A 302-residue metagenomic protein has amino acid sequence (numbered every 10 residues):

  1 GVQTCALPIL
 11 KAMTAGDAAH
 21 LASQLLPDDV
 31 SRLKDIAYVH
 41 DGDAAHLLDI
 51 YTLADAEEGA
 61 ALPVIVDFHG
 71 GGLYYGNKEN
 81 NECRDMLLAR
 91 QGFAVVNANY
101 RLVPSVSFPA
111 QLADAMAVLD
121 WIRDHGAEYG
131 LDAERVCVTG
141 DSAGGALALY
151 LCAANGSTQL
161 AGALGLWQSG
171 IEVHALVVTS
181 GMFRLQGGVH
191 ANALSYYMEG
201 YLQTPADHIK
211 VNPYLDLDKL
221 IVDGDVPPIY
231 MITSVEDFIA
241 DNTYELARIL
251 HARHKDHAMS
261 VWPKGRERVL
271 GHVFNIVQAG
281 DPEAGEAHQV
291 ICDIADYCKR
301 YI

Functional and structural regions predicted by a protein language model:
G1-I302: Alpha/beta-hydrolase superfamily serine-hydrolase fold, recognizing
